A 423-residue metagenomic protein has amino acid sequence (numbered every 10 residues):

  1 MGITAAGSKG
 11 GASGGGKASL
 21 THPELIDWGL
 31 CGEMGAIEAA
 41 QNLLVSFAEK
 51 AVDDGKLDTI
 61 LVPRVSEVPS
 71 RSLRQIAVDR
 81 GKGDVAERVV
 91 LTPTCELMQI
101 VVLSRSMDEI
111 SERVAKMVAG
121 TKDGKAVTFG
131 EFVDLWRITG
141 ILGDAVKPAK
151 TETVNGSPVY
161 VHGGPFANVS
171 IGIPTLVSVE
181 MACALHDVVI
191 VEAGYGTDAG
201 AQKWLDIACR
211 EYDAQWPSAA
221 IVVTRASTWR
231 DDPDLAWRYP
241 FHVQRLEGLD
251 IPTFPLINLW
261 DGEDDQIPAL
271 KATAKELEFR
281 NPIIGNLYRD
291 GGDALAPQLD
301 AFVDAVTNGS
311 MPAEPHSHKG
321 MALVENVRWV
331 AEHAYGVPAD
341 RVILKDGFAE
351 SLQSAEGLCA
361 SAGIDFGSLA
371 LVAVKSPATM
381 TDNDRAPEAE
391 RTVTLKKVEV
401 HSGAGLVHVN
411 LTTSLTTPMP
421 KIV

Functional and structural regions predicted by a protein language model:
M1-V423: Flexible phosphate-sensing "switch/lid" loops adjacent to ATP/NTP-binding sites across phosphate-transfer
